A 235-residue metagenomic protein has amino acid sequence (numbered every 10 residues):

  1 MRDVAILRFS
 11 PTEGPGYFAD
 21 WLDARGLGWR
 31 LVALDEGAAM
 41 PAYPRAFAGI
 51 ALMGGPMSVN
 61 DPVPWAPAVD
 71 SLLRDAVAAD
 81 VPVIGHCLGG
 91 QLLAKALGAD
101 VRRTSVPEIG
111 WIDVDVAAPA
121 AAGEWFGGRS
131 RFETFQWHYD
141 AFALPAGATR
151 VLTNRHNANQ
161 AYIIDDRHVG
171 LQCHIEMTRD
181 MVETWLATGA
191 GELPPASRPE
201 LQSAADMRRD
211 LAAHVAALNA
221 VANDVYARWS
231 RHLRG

Functional and structural regions predicted by a protein language model:
M1-A79, A196-G235: N-terminal beta1-alpha1 cap of cysteine-dependent amidohydrolase-like domains
P15-Y17, P41, D61-V63, A94-A96 (+3 more regions): Short glycine-/acidic-enriched loop or helix-start segments at secondary-structure transitions that form or flank
W21-A24, A66-D70, V101-R102, L152-T153 (+1 more regions): Glycine-rich, phosphate-binding/catalytic loops in enzymes
F47-A48, L52-A120, E133: Cysteine-nucleophile active-site neighborhood
K95, F135-Q136, A146, R179 (+3 more regions): Active-site-adjacent pocket-lining segments in enzyme domains
L97-M181: Pocket-forming structural segment of enzyme catalytic cores
R167, Q172-L211: C-terminal helical/coil "lid" or tail adjacent to the Rossmann-like core of SAM-dependent
